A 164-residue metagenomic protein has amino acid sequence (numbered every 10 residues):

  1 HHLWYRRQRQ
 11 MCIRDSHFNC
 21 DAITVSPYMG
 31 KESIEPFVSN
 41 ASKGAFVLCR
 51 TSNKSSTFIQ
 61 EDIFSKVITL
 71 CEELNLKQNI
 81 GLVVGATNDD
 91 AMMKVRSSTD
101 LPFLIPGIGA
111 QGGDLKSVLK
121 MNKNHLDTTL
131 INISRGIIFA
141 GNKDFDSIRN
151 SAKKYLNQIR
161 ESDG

Functional and structural regions predicted by a protein language model:
H1-I13: Single conserved hydrophobic/aromatic residue that forms the stacking wall/gate of nucleotide- or nucleobase-binding
R7-Q10, Y28-S42, T87-S97, G112-K116: Active-site-adjacent beta->alpha loops and helix N-cap segments on the catalytic face of soluble alpha/beta enzymes
Q10, R14-S33, S65-I80, N122-T129: Structural recognition of alpha->loop->beta junctions
Y28, R50, T87, S134-G136: Flexible loop residues that form catalytic and substrate-binding hotspots at small-molecule/glycan-binding clefts
G30-E32, N53-S56, Q111-G113, I137-F139: Short gly/pro/ser/thr-enriched loop/turn and capping motifs at secondary-structure boundaries
K31, F37-N40, F46-L48, E61-D62 (+1 more regions): Non-catalytic structural scaffold of enzyme domains
A41-A110: Active-site rim beta-loop-alpha module in soluble metabolic enzymes
T99-D100, I105-G164: C-terminal alpha-helical cap/extension of soluble enzyme domains
